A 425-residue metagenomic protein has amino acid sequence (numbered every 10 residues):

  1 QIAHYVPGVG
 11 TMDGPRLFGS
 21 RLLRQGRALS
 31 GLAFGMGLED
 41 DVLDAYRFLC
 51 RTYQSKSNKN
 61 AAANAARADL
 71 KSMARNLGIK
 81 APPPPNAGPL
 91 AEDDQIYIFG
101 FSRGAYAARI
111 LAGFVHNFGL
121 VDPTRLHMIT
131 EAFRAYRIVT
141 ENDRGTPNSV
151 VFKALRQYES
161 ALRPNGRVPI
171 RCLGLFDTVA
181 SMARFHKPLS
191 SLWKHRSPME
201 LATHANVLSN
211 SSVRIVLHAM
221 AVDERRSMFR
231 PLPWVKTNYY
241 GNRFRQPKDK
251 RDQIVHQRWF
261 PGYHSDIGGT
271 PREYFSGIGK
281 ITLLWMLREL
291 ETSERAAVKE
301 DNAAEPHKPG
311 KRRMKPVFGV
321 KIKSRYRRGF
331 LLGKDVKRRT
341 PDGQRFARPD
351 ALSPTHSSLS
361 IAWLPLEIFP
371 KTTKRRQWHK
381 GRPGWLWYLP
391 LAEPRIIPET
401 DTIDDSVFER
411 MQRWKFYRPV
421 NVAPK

Functional and structural regions predicted by a protein language model:
Q1-K425: Active-site- or binding-pocket-proximal scaffold segments within functional domains
